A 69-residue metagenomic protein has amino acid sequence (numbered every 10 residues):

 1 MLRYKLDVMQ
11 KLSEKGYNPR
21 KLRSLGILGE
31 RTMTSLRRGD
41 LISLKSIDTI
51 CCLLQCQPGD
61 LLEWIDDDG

Functional and structural regions predicted by a protein language model:
M1-R20: A short, Lys/Arg-rich alpha-helix, primarily the initiator
L6, E30, L44-I47: Short alpha-helical elements of helix-turn-helix
V8, L22, M33, L61: Conserved hydrophobic/aromatic packing and binding residues within compact polymer-binding modules
S13, S24, C52: Alpha-helical residues within the helix-turn-helix
N18, L28-G29, Q57: Short coil/turn motifs that cap or connect alpha-helices
I27-I42: Recognition helix of helix-turn-helix/homeodomain-like DNA-binding domains that insert into the DNA major groove
G39-C52: Short, basic-rich loop-to-helix N-cap that marks the start of a DNA-contacting helix
Q55-G69: Short C-terminal boundary/hinge segments that cap the last helix of small helical domains
